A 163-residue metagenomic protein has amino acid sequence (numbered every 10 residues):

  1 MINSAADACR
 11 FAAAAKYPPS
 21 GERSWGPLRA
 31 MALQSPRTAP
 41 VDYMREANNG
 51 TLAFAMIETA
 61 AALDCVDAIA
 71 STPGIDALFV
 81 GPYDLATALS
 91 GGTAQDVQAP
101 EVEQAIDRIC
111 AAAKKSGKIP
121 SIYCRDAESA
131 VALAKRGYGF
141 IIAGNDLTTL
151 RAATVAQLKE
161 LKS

Functional and structural regions predicted by a protein language model:
M1-P73, D84-T87: Conserved anion-binding
M1-R10, R23, L78-T87, Y138-Q157: Glycine-rich phosphate-binding active-site loops on the catalytic face of alpha/beta enzymes
A13-G21, R45-N48, Q98-S121, L161-S163: Alpha-helix-loop-beta-strand connector modules within alpha/beta enzyme cores
K16-Y17, T72-A77, K135-I141: Glycine-enriched alpha-helix->loop->beta-strand junction motifs that scaffold or abut catalytic
Y17-P27, A88-Q104, G144-D146: Glycine-rich tight-turn/loop motif centered on a GG-T
A53-E58, L78-V80, P120-I122, F140-A143: Hydrophobic faces of well-ordered beta-strands that scaffold small-molecule active sites in alpha/beta enzyme cores
L63-D67, S71-T72, A77-V80, G91-S116: Short loop-to-alpha-helix "cap/lid" segments that border enzyme active sites across diverse enzyme classes
D107-S163: Domain-scale selection of a single, long terminal region that carries the protein's primary operational module
